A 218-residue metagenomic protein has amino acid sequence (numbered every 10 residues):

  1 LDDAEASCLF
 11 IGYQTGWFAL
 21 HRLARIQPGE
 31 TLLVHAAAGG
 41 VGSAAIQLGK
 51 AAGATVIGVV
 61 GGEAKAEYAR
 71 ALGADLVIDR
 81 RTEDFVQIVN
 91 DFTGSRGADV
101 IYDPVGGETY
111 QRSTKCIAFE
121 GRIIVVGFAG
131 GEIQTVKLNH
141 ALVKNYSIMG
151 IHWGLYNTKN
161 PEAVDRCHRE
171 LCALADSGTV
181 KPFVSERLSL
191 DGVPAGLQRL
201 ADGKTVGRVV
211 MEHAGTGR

Functional and structural regions predicted by a protein language model:
D2, A6-E83: Mid-domain Rossmann-like dinucleotide-binding core that forms the NAD(H)/NADP(H) cofactor-binding site
G16, L171, V193-G196, M211: Non-catalytic, hydrophobic alpha-helical segments
G29, A74, G97-A98, V180 (+1 more regions): Local beta-strand N-terminus motif with an aromatic residue
V60, E108-V180, E212-R218: Glycine-rich phosphate-binding loop and adjacent beta-alpha segment of Rossmann(oid) nucleotide-cofactor-binding
D84-S95: Short amphipathic alpha-helix with an adjacent loop that forms part of the alpha/beta core around
R96-Y102, G121-R122: Short SAM/SAH-binding signature in class I
L200-G207: Glycine/proline-rich active-site loop of Rossmann-fold NAD(P)-dependent oxidoreductases
